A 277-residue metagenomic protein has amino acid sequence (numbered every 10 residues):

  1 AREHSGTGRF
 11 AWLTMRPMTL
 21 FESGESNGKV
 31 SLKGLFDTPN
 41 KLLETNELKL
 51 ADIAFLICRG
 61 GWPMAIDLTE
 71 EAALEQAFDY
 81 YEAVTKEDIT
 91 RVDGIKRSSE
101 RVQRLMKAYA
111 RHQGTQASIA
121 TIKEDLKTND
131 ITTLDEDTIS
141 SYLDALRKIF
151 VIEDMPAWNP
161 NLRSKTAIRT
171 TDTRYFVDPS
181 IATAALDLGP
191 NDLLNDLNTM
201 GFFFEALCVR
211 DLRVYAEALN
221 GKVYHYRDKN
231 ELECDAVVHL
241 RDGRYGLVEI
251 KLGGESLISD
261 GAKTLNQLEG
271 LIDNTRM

Functional and structural regions predicted by a protein language model:
A1-R2, L146: Sensor-1/coupling segment of RecA-like P-loop NTPase cores
R2-R111, T115: Interdomain motor-coupling "hinge/lid" segment immediately C-terminal to the ATP-binding subdomain of NTP-driven enzymes
F21-E25, A184, L257-S259: Switch/connector loops and helix/strand junctions flanking conserved nucleotide-binding motifs in nucleotide-processing
I66-R244: Accessory nucleic acid-recognition modules appended to NTPase machines
L186-L188, E249, S259-D260: Short conserved micro-motifs at the rims of enzyme active sites and ligand-binding pockets
G246-E255: Active-site ExK catalytic segment of metal-dependent nucleases
G254-L265: Active-site-adjacent loop/helix micro-motif of nuclease/hydrolase catalytic cores
I272-M277: Nucleic-acid nuclease catalytic cores
